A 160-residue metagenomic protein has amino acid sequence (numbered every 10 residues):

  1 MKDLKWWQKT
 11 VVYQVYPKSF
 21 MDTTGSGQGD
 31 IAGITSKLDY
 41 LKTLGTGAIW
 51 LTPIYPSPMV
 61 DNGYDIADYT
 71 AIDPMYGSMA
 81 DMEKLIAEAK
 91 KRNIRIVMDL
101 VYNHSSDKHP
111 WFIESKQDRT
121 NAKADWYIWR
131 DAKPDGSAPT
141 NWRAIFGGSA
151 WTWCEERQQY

Functional and structural regions predicted by a protein language model:
M1-Y160: Acidic/aromatic-lined carbohydrate-recognition and catalytic surfaces of CAZymes acting on diverse glycans
